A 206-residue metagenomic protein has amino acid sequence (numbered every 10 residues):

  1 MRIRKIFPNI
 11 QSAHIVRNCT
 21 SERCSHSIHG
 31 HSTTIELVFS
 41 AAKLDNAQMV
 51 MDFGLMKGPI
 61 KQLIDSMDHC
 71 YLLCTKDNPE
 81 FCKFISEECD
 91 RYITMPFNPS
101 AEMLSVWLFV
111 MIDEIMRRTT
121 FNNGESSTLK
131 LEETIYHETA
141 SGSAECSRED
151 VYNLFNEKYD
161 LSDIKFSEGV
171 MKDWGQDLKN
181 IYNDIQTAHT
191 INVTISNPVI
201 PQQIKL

Functional and structural regions predicted by a protein language model:
M1-L206: Charge-rich, low-complexity N-terminal segments
